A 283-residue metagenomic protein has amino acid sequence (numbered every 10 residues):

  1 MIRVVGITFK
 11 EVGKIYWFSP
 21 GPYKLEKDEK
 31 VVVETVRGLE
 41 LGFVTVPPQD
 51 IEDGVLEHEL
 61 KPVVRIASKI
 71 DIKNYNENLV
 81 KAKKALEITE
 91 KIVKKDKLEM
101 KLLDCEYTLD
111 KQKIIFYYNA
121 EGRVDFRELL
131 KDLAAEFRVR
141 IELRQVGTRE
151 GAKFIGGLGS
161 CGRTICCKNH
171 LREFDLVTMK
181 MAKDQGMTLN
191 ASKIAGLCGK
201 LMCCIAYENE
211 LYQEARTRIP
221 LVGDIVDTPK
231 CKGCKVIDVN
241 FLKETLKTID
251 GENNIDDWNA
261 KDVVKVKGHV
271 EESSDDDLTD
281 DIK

Functional and structural regions predicted by a protein language model:
M1-A191: Acidic-enriched and Gly/Ser
V33-E34, D227-P229: A generic structural signal for residues embedded in beta-strands
P48-E52, V239-E244: Short, conserved beta-turn/loop elements at beta-strand boundaries and strand-helix junctions
C161-M181, Q185-V226, C234-I237: Conserved glycine-centered short motifs in functionally critical loops
I225, C231, F241-K243: Conserved catalytic/coupling modules of large nucleotide/cofactor-utilizing molecular machines
I237-D238, E271: Mixed-charge, low-complexity intrinsically disordered segments
N240-D257: Basic/aromatic-rich interaction segments and small domains that mediate binding to polyanionic partners
N254-K283: Intrinsically disordered, low-complexity, charged/polar segments
